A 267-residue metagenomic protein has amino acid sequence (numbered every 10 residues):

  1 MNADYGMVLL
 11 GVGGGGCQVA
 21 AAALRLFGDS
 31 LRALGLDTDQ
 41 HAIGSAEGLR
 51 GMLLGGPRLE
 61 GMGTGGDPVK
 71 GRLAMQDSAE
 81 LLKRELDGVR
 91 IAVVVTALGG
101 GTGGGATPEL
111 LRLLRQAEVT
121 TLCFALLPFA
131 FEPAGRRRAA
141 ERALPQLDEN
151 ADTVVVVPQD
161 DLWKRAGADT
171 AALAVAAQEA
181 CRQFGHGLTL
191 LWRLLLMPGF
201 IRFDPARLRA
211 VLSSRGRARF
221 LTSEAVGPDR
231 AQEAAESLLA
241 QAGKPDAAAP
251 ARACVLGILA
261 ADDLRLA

Functional and structural regions predicted by a protein language model:
M1-A267: Tubulin/FtsZ superfamily GTPase core signature
